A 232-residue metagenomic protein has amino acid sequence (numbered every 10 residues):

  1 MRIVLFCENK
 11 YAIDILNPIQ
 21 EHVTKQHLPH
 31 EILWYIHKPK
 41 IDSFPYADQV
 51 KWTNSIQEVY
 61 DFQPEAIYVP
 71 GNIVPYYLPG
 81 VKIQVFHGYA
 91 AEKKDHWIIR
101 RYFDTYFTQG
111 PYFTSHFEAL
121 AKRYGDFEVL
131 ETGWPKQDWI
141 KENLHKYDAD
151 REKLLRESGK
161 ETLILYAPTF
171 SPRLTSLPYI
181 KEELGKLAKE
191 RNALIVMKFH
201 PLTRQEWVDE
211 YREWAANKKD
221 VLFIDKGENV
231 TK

Functional and structural regions predicted by a protein language model:
M1-C7, I164-A167: Short hydrophobic beta-strand segments
M1-R2, G80, S158-T162: A short, charged/proline- and glycine-enriched loop that marks the coil->beta-strand transition at the N-terminal
V4-L144, D148: Active-site and donor-binding regions of nucleotide-sugar-utilizing enzymes
A12-T24, Q137-W214: Conserved catalytic-core segment of nucleotide-activated headgroup transferases in glycan assembly
K25-I32, E190-I195, K219-V221: A generic structural motif
T53-E58, T203-K232: Donor nucleotide-activated moiety binding/catalytic core segment of transferases that use nucleotide-activated donors
V59-P75, S158-P168, P172, K226-V230: Extended, charge-rich low-complexity interaction segments
P111-Y112, W134, H200-L202, K226-E228: An acidic- and aromatic-residue-enriched active-site/binding cleft used to recognize and process polar
